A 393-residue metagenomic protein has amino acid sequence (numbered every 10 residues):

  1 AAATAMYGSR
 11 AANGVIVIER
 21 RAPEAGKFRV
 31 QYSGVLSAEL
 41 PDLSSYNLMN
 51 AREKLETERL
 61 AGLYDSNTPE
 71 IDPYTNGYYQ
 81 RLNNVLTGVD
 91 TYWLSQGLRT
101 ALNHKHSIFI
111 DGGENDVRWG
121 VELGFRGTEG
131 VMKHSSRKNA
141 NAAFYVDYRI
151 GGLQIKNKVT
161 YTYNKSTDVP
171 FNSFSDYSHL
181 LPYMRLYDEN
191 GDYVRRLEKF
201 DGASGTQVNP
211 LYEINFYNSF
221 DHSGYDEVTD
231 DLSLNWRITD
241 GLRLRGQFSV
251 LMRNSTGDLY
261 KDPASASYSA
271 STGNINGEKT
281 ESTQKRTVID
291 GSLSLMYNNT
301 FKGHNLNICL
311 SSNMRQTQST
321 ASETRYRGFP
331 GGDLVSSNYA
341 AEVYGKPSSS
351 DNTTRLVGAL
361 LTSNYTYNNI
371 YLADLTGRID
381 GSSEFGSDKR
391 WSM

Functional and structural regions predicted by a protein language model:
A1-A3, T128, I379-S382: Short acidic loop-to-helix transition motifs that present clustered carboxylates
A2-M6, I16, S387: Short beta-alpha junctions and helix-cap segments that line functional grooves
A2-R10, L40-S44: N-terminal plug
A11-E39, E114-G191, H222-S255, E278-E323 (+2 more regions): Transmembrane beta-barrel strand/turn architecture of Gram-negative outer membrane proteins
G14-V15, A22-K133, P170-S173, F200-A203 (+2 more regions): Residues embedded in well-ordered regular secondary structure
R52-G88, S175-I214, L259-G277, Q318-P347: Surface-exposed loop/turn segments flanking beta-strands in extracellular/periplasmic regions
N83-D111, N115, D262, T272-I370: Outer-membrane beta-barrel transmembrane domain signature of Gram-negative proteins, especially the mid-to-C-terminal
T91-L94, S267, S382: Extracytoplasmic gating/loop element in the C-terminal half of outer-membrane beta-barrel translocons and assembly
